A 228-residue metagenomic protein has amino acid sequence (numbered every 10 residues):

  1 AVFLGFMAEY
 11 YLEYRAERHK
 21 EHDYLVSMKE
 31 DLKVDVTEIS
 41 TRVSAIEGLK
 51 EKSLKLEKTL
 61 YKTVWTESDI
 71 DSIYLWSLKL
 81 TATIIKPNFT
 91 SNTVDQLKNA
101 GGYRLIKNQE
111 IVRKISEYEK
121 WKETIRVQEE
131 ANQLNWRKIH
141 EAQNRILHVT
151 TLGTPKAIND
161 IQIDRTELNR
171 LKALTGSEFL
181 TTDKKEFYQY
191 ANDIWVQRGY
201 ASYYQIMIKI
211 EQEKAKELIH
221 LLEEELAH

Functional and structural regions predicted by a protein language model:
A1-M7: Hydrophobic membrane-insertion alpha-helices, especially the h-region of bacterial N-terminal signal peptides
M7, Y11-H228: Long, hydrophobic alpha-helical segments that serve as membrane-spanning/inserting helices
